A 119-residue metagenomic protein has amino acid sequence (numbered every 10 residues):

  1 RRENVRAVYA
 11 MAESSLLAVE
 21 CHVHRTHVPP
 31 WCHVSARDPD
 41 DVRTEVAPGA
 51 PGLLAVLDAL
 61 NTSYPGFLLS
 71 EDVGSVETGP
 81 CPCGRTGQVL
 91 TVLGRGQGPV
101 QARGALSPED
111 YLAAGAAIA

Functional and structural regions predicted by a protein language model:
R1-A119: Active-site glycine/GP-rich loop and adjacent strand/helix microenvironment that borders small-molecule binding pockets
